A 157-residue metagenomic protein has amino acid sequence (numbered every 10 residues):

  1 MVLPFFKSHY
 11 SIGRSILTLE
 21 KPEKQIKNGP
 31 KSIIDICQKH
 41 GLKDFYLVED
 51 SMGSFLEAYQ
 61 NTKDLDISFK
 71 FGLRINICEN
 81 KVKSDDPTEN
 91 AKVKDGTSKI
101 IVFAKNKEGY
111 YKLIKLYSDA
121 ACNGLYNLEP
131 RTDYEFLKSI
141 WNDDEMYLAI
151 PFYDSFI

Functional and structural regions predicted by a protein language model:
M1-I157: Phosphodiester-processing cores and adjacent nucleic acid-binding clamps
